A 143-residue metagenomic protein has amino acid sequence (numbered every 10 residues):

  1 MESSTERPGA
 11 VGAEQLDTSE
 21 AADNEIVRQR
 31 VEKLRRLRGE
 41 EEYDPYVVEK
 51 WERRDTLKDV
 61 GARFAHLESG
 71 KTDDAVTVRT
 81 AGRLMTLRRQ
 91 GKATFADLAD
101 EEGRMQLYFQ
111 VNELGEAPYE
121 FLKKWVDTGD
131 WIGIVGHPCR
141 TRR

Functional and structural regions predicted by a protein language model:
M1-R143: OB-fold and OB-like single-stranded nucleic-acid-recognition modules and their adjacent interaction interfaces
